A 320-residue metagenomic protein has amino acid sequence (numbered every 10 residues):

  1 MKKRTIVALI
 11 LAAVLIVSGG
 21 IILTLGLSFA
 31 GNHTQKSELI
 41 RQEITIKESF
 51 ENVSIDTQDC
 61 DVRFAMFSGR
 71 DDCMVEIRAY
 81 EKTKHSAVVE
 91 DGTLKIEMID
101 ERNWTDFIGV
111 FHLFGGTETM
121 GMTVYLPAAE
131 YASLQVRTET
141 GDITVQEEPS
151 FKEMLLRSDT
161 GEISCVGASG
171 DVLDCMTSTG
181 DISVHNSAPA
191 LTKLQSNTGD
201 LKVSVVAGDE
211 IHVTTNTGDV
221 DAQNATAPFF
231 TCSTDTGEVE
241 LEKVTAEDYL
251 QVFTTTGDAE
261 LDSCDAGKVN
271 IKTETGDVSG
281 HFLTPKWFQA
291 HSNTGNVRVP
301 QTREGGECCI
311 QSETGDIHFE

Functional and structural regions predicted by a protein language model:
K2-T57, D61-T138, D142-S158, S164-T177 (+8 more regions): Acidic (Asp/Glu) and glycine-rich low-complexity loops/linkers that are typically intrinsically disordered
T236, T256: Extended ligand-binding clefts on enzyme/binding-domain cores
L241, L261-D262: Structural signature of tandem-repeat unit edges
